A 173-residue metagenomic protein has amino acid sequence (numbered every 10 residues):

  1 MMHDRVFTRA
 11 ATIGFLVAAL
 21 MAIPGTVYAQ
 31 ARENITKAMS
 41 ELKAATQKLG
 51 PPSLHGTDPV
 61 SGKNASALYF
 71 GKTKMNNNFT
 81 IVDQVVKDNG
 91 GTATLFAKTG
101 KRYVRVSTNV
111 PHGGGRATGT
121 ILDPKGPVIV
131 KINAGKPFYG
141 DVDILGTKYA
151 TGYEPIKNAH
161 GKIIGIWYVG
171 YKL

Functional and structural regions predicted by a protein language model:
M1-R9: N-terminal secretory signal peptides that target proteins for export/translocation
T12-A22: Bacterial N-terminal signal peptides
A22-A29: Sec/Tat signal peptide C-region and signal peptidase I cleavage site
Q30-M75, N109-R116: Extracellular/periplasmic ligand-binding regions of membrane signal-transduction receptors
T36-H55, V82-Y103, Y139-D141: Short N-terminal helix-loop-first-beta-strand/juxtamembrane motif that initiates sensory/input modules
D58, A97-T99, H112, I144 (+1 more regions): Acidic surface patches and DE-rich sequence motifs
Y69-T73, T147-L173: Conserved beta-strands of PAS-like sensory domains
N76-G90, V106-G146: Extracytoplasmic/periplasmic sensor domains and loops in membrane signaling proteins
